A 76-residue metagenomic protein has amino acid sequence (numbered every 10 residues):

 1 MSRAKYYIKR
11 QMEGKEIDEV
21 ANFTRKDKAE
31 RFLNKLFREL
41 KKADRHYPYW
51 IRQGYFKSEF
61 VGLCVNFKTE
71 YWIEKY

Functional and structural regions predicted by a protein language model:
M1-A4, E74-Y76: Short intrinsically disordered terminal tails
A4-Q11: A short beta-strand micro-motif
Q11-E13, K26, Y76: Generic structural motif
K15-F32: A short, exposed loop/beta-hairpin motif centered on an aromatic-Gly-Thr core
D18, K35-Y76: Short, mixed-charge low-complexity intrinsically disordered segments
